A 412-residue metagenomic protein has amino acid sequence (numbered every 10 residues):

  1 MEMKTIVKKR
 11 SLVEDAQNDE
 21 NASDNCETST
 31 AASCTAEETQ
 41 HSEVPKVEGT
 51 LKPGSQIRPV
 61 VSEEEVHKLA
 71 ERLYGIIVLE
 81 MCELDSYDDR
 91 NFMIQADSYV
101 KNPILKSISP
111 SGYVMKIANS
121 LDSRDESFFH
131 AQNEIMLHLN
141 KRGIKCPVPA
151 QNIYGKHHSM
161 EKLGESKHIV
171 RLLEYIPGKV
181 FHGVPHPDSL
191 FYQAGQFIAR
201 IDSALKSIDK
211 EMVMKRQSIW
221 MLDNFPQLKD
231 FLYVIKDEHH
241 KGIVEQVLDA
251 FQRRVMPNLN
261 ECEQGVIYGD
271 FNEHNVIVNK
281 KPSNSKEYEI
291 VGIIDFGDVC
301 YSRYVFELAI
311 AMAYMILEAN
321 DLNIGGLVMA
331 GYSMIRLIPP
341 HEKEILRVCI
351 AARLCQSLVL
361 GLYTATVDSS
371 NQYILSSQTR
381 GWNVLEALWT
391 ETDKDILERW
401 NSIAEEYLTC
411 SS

Functional and structural regions predicted by a protein language model:
K4-V78: Juxta-kinase regulatory segment immediately upstream of eukaryotic protein kinase catalytic domains
D15, A22, T30, G54 (+2 more regions): ATP/Mg2+ or Mg2+-diphosphate-binding catalytic cores that bind nucleotide phosphates or diphosphates via glycine-rich
S62-A70, D209-E211, P226-G269, N279-Y288: An alpha-helical support segment within catalytic cores of ATP-dependent transferases
D88-S109, V114, P149, Q252-F306 (+1 more regions): Active-site acidic catalytic loop and adjacent metal/ATP-binding pocket of ATP-dependent phosphoryl transfer enzymes
A96-D209: ATP-binding pocket architecture of kinase catalytic cores
S120, G155, S166, V170-V184 (+2 more regions): A glycine-centered beta->alpha junction motif in the catalytic cores of kinase/phosphotransferase enzymes
G183-K241, C262-Q264, C349: A cross-family kinase active-site recognition segment
Y304-L337, R353-S369: Active-site activation/catalytic loop segments of kinase-like enzymes and analogous catalytic loops in related
